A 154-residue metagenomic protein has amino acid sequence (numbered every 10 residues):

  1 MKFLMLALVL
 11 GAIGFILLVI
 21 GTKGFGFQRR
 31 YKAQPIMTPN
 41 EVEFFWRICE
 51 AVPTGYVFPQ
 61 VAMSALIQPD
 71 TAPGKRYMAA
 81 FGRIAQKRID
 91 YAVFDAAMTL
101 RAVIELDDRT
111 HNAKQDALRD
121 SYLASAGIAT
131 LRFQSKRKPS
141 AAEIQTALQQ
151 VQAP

Functional and structural regions predicted by a protein language model:
K2-V9, F15-L18, G127-P154: Basic, glycine-rich
V9-I13, I36-M37, E41: Charge-rich, low-complexity N-terminal segments
L18-P39: Transmembrane-cytosolic junction motif
F25, I36, P59-T99: Active-site metal-binding core of divalent-cation-utilizing nuclease and nuclease-like domains
K32, A79, D107: Conserved short-loop catalytic and cofactor-binding motifs
V42, W46, P59, A117-A124: Intrinsically disordered, low-complexity Ser/Thr/Pro/Gly-rich regulatory segments
A51-V57: Short secondary-structure junctions
K87-A147: Basic, amphipathic alpha-helical patches used to engage nucleic acids or provide basic targeting signals, exemplified
